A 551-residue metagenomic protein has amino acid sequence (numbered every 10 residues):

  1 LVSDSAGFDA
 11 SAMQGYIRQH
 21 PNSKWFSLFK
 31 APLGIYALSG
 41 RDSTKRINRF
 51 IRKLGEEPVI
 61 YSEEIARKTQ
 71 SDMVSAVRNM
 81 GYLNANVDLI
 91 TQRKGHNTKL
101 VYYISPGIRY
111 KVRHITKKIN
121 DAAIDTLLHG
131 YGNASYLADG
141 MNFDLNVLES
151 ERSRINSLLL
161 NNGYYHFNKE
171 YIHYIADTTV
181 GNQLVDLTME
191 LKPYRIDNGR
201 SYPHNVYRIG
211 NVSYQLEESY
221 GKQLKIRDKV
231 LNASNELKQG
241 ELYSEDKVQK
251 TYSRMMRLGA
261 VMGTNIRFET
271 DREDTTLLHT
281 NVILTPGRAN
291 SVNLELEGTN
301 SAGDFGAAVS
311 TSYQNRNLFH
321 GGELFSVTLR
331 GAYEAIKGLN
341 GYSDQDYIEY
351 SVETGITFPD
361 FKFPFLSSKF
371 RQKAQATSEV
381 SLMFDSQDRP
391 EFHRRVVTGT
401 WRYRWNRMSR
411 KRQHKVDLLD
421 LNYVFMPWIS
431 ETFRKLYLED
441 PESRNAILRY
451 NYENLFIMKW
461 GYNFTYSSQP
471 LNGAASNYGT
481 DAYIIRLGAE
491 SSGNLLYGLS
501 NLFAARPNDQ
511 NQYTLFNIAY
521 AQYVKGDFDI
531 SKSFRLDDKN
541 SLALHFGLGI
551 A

Functional and structural regions predicted by a protein language model:
L1-R257, L277, F370: Interaction-mediating elements
G55-E56, L137-G140, N232-Q239, V292-G298 (+4 more regions): Glycine- and acidic
V74, R152, N156, N232 (+9 more regions): Short, well-ordered alpha-helical packing segments
Y82-V87, Y165-K169, F305-V309, I457-K459 (+1 more regions): Amphipathic hydrophobic-ligand
I104-I108, I119-D121, M189-R195, L216 (+9 more regions): Flexible glycine-/small-residue-rich
N161, S291, Y342-G549: Transmembrane beta-strand segments of outer-membrane beta-barrel domains in Gram-negative and organellar OMPs
G199-R371, N451-K459, Y466-G479: Outer-membrane beta-barrel initiation region
